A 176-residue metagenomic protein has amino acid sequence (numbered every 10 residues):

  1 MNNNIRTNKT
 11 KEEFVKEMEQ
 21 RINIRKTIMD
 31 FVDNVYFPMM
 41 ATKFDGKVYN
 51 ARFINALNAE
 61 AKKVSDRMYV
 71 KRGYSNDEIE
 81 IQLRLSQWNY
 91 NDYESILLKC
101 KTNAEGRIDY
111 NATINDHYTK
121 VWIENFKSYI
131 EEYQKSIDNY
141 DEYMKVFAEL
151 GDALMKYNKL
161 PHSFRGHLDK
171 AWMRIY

Functional and structural regions predicted by a protein language model:
T10, G46, N50, S75-D77 (+5 more regions): Intrinsically disordered, low-complexity coil/linker segments enriched for acidic/polar and small residues
I24-M68: Negatively charged, low-complexity tracts enriched in Asp/Glu with abundant Ser/Thr
I24-T27, N111-R165: Ampiphathic alpha-helical segments that act as solvent-exposed interaction surfaces
N50-C100: Amphipathic, interaction-prone secondary-structure segments
E80-K135: Intrinsically disordered, low-complexity regulatory segments enriched in Ser/Thr/Pro and charged residues
W172-Y176: Short acidic DE-rich linear segments
